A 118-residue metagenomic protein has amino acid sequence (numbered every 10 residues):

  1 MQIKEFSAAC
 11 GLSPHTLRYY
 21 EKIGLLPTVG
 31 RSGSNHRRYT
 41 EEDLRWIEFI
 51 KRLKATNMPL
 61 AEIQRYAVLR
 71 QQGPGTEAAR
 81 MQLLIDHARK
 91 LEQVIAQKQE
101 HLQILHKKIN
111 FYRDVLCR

Functional and structural regions predicted by a protein language model:
M1-R65: Basic helix-turn-helix/winged-helix DNA-binding cores and closely related short helical interaction motifs
V68, Q72-R118: C-terminal regulatory/oligomerization modules of transcriptional regulators
